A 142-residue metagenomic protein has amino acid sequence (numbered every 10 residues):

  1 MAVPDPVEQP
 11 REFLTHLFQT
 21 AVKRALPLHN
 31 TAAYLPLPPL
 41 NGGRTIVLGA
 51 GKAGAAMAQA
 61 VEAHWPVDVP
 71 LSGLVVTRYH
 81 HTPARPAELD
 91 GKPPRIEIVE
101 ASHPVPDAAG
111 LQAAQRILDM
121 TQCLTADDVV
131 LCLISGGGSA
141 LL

Functional and structural regions predicted by a protein language model:
M1-L142: N-terminal loops that bind phosphate or other acidic moieties and the adjacent beta-alpha structural core
